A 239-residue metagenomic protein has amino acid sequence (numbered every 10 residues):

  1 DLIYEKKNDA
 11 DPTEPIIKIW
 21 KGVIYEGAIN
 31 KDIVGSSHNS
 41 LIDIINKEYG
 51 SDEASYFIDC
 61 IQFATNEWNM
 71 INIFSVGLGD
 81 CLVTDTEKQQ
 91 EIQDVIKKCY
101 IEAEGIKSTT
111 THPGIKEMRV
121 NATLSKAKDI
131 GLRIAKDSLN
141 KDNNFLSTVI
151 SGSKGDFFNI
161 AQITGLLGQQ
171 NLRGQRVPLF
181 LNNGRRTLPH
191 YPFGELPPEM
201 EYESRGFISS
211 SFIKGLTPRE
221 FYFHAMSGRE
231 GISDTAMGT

Functional and structural regions predicted by a protein language model:
D1-I115, N159-T239: Feature marking long nucleic-acid-engaging regions of large polymerase/nuclease enzymes
P113-L167: Gly/Pro-rich turn-and-neighbor structural signature
